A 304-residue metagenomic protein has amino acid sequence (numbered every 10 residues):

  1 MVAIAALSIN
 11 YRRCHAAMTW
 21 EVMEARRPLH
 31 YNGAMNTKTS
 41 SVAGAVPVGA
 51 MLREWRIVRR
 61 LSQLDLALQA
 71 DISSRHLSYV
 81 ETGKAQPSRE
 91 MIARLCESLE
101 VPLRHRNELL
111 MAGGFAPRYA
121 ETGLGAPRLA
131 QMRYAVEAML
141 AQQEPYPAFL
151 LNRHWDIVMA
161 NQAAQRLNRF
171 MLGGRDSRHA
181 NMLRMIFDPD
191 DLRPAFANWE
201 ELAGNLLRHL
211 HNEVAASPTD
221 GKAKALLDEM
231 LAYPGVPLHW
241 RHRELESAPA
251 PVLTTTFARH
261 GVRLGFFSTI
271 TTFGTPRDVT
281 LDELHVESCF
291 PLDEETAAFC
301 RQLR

Functional and structural regions predicted by a protein language model:
T19, M23-R59: A short, Lys/Arg-rich alpha-helix, primarily the initiator
T37, E90-A93, E97-L129: Short amphipathic recognition helices of helix-turn-helix/homeodomain-type DNA-binding modules
L52, L66-A67, L77-V80: Conserved hydrophobic/aromatic packing and binding residues within compact polymer-binding modules
I57, L68, E97: Alpha-helical residues within the helix-turn-helix
D71-Q86, C96: Recognition helix of helix-turn-helix/homeodomain-like DNA-binding domains that insert into the DNA major groove
R128-L129, E137-P145, L151, V158-R304: Hydrophobic protein-protein interaction segments
